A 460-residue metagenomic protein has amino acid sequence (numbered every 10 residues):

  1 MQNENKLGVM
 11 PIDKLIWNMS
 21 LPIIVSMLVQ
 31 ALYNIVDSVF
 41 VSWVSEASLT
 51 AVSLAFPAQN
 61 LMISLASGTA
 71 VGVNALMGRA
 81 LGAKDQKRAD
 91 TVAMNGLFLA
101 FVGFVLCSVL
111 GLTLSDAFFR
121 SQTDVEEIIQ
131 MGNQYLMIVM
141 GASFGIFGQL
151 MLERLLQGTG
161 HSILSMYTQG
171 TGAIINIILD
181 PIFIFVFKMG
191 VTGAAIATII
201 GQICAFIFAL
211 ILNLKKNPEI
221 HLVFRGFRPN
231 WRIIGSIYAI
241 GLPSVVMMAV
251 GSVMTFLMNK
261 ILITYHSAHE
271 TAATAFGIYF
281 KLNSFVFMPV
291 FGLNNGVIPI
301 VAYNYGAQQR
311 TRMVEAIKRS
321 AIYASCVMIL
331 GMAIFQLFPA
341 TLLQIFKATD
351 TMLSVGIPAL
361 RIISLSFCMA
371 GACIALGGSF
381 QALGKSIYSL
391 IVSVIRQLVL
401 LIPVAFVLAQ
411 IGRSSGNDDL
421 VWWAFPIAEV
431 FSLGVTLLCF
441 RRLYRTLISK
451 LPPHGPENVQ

Functional and structural regions predicted by a protein language model:
M1-S20, M77-F144, V186-L242, V301-S366 (+1 more regions): Short alpha-helical transmembrane segments in multi-pass integral membrane proteins
I23, M27, V39, A75 (+16 more regions): Transmembrane alpha-helix boundary and packing residues in multipass membrane permease domains and related
I23-A75, V139-I146, G235, A239-N304 (+4 more regions): Transmembrane helix-bundle signature of multi-pass secondary active exporters and lipid flippases
L49-V109, I146-S165, A275-A333, L337-P339 (+1 more regions): Small-residue-rich hydrophobic transmembrane alpha-helices
L61-S64, N176-D180, F206-L210, F285-M288 (+3 more regions): Hydrophobic transmembrane alpha-helices of multi-pass small-molecule transporters
A70, V139-Q157, S165-A173, A194-I207 (+4 more regions): Short runs within selected transmembrane alpha-helices of multi-pass transporters and secretion channels
V125, H161-S162, G190, H269 (+2 more regions): Short loop-to-helix capping motifs
I374, L400-I411: Transmembrane alpha-helical segments of integral membrane proteins
